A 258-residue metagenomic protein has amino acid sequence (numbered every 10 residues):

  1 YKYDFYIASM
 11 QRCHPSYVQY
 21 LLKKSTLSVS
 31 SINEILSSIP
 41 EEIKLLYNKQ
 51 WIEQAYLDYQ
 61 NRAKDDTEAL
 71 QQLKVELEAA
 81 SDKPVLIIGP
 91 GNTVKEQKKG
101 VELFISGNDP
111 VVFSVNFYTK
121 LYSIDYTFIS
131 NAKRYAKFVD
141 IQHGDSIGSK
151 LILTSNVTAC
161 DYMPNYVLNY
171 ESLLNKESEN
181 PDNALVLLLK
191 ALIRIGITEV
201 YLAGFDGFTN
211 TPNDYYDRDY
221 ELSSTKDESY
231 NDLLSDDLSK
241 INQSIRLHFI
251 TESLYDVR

Functional and structural regions predicted by a protein language model:
Y1-R258: Metal-ion/cofactor- or nucleotide/acyl-coenzyme-handling active-site neighborhoods
